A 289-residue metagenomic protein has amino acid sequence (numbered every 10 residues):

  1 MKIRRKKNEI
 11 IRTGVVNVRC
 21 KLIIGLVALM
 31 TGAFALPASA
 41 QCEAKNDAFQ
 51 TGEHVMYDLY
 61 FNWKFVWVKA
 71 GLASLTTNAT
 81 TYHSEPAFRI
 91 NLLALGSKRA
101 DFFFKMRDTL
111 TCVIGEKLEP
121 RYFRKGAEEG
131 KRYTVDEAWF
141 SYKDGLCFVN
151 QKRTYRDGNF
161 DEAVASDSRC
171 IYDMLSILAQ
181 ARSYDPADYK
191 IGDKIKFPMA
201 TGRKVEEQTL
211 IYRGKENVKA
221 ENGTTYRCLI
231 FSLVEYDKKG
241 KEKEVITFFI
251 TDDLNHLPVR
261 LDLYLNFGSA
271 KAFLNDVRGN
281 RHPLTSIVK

Functional and structural regions predicted by a protein language model:
M1-R19: N-terminal secretory signal peptides that target proteins for export/translocation
K2, K21, A40-A44: N-terminal secretory targeting signals
K21-A33: Bacterial N-terminal signal peptides
A35-P37: N-terminal signal peptide c-region/cleavage motif recognized by signal peptidases
Q41-Y142, Y184-K289: Acidic, serine/threonine-rich low-complexity disordered tracts
A138-L178: Hydrophobic, well-structured mid-protein blocks that either form specific transmembrane helices
